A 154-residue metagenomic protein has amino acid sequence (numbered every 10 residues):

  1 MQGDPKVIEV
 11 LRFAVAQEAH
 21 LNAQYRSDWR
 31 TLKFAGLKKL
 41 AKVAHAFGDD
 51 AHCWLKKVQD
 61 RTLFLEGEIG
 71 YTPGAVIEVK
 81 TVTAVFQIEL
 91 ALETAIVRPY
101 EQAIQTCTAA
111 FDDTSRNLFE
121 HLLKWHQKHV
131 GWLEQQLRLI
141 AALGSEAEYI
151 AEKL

Functional and structural regions predicted by a protein language model:
M1-L154: Iron-associated oxidoreductase/ferritin-like identity signal
